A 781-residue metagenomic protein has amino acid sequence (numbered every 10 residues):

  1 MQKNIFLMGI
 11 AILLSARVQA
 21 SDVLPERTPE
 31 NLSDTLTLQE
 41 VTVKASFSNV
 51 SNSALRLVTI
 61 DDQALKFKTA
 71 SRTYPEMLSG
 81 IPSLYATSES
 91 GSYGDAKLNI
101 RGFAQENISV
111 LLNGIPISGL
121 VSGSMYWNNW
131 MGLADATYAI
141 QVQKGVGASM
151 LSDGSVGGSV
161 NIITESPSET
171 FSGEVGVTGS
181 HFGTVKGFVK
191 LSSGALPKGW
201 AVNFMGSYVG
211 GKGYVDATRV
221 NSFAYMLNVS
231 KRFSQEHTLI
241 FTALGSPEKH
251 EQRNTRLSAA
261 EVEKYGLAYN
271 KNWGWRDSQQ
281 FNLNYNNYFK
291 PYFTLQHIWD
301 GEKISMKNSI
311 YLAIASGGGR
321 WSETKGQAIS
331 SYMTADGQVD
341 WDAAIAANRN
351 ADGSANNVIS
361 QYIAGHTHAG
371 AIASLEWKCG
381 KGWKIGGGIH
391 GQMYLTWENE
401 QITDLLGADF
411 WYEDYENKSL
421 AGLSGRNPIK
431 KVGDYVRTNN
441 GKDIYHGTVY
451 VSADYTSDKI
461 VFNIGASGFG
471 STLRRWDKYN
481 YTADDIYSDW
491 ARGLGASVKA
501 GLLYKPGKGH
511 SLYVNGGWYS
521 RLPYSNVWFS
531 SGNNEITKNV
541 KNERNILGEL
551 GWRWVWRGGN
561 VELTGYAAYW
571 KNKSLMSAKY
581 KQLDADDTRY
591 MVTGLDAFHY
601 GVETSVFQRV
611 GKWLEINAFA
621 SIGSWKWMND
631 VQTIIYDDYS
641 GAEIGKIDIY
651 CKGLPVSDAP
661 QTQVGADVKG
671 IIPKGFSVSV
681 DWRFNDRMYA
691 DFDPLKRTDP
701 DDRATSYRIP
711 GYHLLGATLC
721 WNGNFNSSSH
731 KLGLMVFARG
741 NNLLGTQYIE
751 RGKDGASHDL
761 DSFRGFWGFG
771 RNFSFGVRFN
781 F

Functional and structural regions predicted by a protein language model:
G9, L244-S246, L503, V514 (+2 more regions): Conserved C-terminal beta-signal and adjacent last beta-strands/turns of outer-membrane beta-barrel proteins
V23, T35-T69, K97: N-terminal periplasmic "start-of-domain" segments of outer-membrane beta-barrel proteins
P75-P116, Y138: Extracytoplasmic beta-strand/coil segments of soluble accessory domains associated with Gram-negative outer-membrane
K97, P116-K144, E165, E261 (+1 more regions): Short acidic/polar hinge/loop motifs at secondary-structure boundaries that mediate gating or recognition
M131-E174: A beta-strand signature from Gram-negative outer-membrane beta-barrel systems, especially the internal plug domain
S172-E174, G179-G210, V215-R253, Y288 (+2 more regions): Transmembrane beta-barrel wall of Gram-negative outer-membrane proteins
T255-L257, T472-Y479, W490, L503-E549 (+6 more regions): Surface-exposed extracellular loop regions of Gram-negative outer-membrane beta-barrel proteins, predominantly
T456, I460, A567-Y569, Y590-L695 (+1 more regions): Gram-negative outer-membrane beta-barrel transporters
